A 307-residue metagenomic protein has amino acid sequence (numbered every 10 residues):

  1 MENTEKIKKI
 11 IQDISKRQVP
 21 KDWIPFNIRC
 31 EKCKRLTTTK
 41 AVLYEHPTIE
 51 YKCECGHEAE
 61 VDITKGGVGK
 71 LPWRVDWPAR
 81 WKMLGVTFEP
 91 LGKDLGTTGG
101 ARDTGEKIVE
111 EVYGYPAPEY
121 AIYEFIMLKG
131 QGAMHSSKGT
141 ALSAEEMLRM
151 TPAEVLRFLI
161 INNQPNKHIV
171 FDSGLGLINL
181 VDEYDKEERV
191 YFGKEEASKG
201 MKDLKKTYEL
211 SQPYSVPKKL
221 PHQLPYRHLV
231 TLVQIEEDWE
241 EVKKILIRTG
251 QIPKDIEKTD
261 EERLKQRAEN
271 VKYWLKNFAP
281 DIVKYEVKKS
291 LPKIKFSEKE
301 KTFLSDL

Functional and structural regions predicted by a protein language model:
M1-K138, A144: Active-site cores that bind ATP or allylic diphosphates and position pyrophosphate for catalysis
P25, C30-K34, K244-L307: Basic, alpha-helical terminal appendages of large translation-related enzymes
E60-R74, R189-M201, S290-K299: An acidic intrinsically disordered interaction segment
M83-E89, M201-S215, K289-L307: Short amphipathic alpha-helical segments and their helix-coil junctions
T97, R102, V109, E124-K276: Catalytic adenosine-cofactor/nucleotide-binding cores of aminoacyl-tRNA synthetases and other
